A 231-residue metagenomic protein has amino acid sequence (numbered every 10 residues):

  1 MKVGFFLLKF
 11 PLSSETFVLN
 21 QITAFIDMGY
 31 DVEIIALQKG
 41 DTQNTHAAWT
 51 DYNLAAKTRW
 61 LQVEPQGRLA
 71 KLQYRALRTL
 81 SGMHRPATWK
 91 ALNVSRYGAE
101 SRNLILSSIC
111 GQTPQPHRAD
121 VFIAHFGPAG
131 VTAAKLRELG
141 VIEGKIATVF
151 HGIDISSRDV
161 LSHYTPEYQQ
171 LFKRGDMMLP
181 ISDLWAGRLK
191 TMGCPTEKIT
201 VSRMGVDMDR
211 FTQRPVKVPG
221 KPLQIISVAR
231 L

Functional and structural regions predicted by a protein language model:
M1-V63, H117-A119, M177: N-terminal subdomain of nucleotide-sugar transferases
G40-L104: A conserved catalytic-core segment of Leloir-type glycosyltransferases
R59, K90-A99, I109-A129: Short N-terminal targeting/anchoring amphipathic segment
S108-R118, I153, D159-M178: Membrane-proximal helix-turn-helix segments that form the acceptor-binding/catalytic region of lipid-linked
P128-T132, L139-G140, G144-S162, R174-M177: A short, histidine- and acid-enriched strand-loop-helix "catalytic/donor-clamping" loop that lines the nucleotide-sugar
R158-S162, K190, V206-P222: Acidic anion/phosphate-binding donor-loop and adjacent secondary structure in glycosyltransferase catalytic cores
L179, K217-L231: Conserved donor-binding/catalytic core segment of Leloir-type glycosyltransferases
L184, G205: Carbohydrate-associated surface elements
